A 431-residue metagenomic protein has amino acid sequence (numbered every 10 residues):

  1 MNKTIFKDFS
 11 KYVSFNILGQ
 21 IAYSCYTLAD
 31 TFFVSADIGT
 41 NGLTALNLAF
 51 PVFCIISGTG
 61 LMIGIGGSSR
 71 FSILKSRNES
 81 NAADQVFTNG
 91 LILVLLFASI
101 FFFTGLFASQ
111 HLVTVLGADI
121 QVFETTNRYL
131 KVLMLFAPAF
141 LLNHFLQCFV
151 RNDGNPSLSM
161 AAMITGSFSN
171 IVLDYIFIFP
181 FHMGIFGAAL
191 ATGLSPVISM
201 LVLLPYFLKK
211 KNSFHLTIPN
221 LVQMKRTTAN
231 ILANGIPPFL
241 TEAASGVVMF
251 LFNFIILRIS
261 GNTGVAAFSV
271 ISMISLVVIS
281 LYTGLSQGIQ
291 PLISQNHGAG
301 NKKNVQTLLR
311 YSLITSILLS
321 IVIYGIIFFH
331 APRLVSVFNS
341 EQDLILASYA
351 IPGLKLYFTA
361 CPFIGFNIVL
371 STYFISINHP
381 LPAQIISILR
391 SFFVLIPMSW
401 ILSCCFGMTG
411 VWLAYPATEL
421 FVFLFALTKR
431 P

Functional and structural regions predicted by a protein language model:
M1-I38, P51-G66, R70, L95-F102 (+4 more regions): N-terminal transmembrane alpha-helices
M1-N16, F71-P138, H182-I236, I293-A360 (+1 more regions): Short alpha-helical transmembrane segments in multi-pass integral membrane proteins
K11-D30, V132, N143, G166 (+5 more regions): Transmembrane helical elements of multi-pass membrane transporters/channels
C25-T44, V113-I120, I176-M183, G246-M273 (+4 more regions): Helix-terminus/linker motif at the lipid-water interface of multi-pass membrane proteins
L43-F103, F140-S159, A267-G325, F329-A331 (+1 more regions): Small-residue-rich hydrophobic transmembrane alpha-helices
I55-G58, N170-D174, M200-L204, L276-S280 (+3 more regions): Hydrophobic transmembrane alpha-helices of multi-pass small-molecule transporters
G64, V132-R151, S159-N170, A188-L203 (+4 more regions): Short runs within selected transmembrane alpha-helices of multi-pass transporters and secretion channels
G105, C148, D174, I178 (+7 more regions): Structural signal for membrane-spanning alpha-helices in multi-pass inner-membrane proteins, emphasizing helix cores
